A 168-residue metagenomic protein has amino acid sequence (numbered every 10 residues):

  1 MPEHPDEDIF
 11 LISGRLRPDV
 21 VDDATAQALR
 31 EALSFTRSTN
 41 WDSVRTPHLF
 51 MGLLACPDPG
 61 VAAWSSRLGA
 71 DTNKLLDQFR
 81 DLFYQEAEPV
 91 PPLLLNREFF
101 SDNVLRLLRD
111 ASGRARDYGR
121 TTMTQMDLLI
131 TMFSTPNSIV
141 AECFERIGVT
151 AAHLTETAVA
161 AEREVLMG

Functional and structural regions predicted by a protein language model:
M1-G168: Histone-fold recognition with a strong bias for associated Lys/Arg-rich disordered tails
